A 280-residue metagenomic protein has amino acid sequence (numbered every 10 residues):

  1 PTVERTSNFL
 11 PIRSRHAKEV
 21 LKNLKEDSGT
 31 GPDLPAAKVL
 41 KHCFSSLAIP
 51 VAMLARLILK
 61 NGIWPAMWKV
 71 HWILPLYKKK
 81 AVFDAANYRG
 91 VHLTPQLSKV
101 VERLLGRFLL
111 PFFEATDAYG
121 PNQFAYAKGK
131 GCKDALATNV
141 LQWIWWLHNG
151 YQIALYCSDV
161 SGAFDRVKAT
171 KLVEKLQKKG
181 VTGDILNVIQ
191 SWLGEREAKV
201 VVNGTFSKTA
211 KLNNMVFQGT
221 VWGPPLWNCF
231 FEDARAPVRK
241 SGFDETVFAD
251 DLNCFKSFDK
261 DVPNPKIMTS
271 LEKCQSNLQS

Functional and structural regions predicted by a protein language model:
P1-N87, K99-V100, Q152: Surface-exposed loop/turn segments and immediately adjacent short secondary-structure elements within folded domains
S14-K22, P50-L57, R107-L109, A135-W146 (+1 more regions): Inter-domain linker/hinge segments that demarcate the starts of reverse transcriptase and RNase H-type modules
A17, G31, V51, I73 (+13 more regions): Mobile genetic element proteins and their domesticated derivatives, centered on retroelements and DNA transposons
D27-P35, I73, F83-L93, K133-Q177: Conserved catalytic palm subdomain of right-hand nucleotidyl-transferase polymerases, strongest for RNA-directed enzymes
G31, V70-I73, R89, Q123 (+4 more regions): Catalytic palm active-site di-aspartate
K38, R56, G90, R103 (+3 more regions): Catalytic-core region of right-hand nucleic acid polymerases
L105-Q123, H148, P224-D261: Active-site palm subdomain of RNA-directed nucleic acid polymerases
G162-K179, N253-S280: Catalytic palm subdomain of template-directed nucleic-acid polymerases, centered on the conserved carboxylate motif
